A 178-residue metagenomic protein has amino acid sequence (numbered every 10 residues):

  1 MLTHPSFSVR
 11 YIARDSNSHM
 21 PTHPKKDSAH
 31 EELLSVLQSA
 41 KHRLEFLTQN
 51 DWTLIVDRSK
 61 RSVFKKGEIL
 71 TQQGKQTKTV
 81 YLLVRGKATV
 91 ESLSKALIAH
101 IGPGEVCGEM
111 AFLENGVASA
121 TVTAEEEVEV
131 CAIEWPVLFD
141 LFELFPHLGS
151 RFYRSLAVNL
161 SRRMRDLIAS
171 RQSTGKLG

Functional and structural regions predicted by a protein language model:
L2-G178: Cytosolic regulatory regions built on CNB/CRP/Popeye-like sensor folds
